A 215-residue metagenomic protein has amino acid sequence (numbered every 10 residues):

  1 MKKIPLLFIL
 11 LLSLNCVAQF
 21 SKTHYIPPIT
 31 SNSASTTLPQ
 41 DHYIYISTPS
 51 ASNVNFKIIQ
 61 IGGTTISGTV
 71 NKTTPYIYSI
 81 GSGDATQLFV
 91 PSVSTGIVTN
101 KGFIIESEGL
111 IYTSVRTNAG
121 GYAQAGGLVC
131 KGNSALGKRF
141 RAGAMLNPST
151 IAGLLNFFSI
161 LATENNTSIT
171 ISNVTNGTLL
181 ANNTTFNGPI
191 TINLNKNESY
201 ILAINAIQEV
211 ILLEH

Functional and structural regions predicted by a protein language model:
M1-K22: Bacterial Sec-dependent N-terminal signal peptides
Q19-H215: Intrinsically disordered, low-complexity linker/terminal regions across diverse proteins
